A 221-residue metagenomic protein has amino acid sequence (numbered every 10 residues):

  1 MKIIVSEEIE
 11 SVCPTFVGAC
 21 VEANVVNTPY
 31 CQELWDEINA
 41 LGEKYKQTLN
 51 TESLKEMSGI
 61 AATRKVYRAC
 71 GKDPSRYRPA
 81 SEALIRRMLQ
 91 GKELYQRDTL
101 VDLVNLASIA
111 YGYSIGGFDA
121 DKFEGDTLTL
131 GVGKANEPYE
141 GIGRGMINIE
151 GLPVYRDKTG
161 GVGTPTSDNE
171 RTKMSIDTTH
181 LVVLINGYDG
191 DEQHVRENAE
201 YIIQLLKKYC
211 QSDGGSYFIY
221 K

Functional and structural regions predicted by a protein language model:
M1-K221: Charge-biased, low-complexity intrinsically disordered regions
